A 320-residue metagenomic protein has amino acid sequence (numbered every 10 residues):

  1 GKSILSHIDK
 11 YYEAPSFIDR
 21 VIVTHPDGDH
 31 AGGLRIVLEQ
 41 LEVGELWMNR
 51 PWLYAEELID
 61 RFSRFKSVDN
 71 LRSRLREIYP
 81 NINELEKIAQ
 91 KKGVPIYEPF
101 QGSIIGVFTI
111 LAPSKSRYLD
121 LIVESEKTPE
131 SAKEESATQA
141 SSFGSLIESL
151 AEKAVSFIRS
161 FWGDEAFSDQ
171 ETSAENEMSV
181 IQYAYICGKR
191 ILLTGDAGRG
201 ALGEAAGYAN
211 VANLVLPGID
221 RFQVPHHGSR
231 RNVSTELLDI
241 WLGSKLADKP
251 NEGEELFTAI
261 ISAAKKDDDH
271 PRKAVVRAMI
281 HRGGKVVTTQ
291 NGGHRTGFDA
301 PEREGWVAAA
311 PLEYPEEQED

Functional and structural regions predicted by a protein language model:
G1-P15, E175-G200: Conserved beta-strand hairpin/beta-sheet module of binuclear metal-dependent hydrolase folds, prominently
G1-V21, I36, I122-E126, G200-L214: Pre-active-site segment of Zn-dependent metallo-hydrolases
I18-D29, F222-H226: Metallo-beta-lactamase
P26, R50-P51, P113-K115, G195-A197 (+2 more regions): Active-site metal-binding loops of divalent metal-dependent hydrolases
A31-Q40, S234-L238, K273: Metal-dependent catalytic neighborhoods of phosphoester/phosphodiester hydrolases
E39-R190, I280-D320: Flexible, acidic/histidine-containing loops and adjacent segments that form or flank the divalent-metal
Q182-V233: Long, well-ordered mid-to-C-terminal structural blocks that present hydrophobic/aromatic surfaces
G200, G207-A212, L216, E236-T258 (+1 more regions): C-terminal regulatory/interaction regions
